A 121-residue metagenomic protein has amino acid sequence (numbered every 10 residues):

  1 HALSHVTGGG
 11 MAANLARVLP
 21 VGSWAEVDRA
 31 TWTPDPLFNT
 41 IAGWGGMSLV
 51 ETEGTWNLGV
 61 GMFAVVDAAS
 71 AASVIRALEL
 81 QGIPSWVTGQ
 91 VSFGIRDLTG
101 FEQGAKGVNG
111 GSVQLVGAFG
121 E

Functional and structural regions predicted by a protein language model:
H1-E121: Glycine-/charge-enriched secondary-structure boundary and capping motifs
